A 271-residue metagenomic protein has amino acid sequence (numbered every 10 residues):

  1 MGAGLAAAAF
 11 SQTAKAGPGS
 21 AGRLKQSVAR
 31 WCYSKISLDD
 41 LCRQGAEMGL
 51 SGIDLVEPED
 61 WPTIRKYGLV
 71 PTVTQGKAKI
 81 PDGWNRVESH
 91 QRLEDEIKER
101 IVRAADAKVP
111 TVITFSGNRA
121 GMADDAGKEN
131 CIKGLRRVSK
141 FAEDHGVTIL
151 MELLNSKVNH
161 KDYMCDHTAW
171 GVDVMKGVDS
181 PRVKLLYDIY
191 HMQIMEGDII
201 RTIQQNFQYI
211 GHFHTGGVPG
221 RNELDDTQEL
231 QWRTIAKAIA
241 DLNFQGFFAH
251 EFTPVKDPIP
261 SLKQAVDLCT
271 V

Functional and structural regions predicted by a protein language model:
G2-E47, K108-P110, C165-Y187, H191-V271: Histidine-acidic metal/acid-base catalytic patches
G4-Q12, P18-S20, G83-K184, I194: Active-site acidic/histidine proton-transfer and metal-coordination neighborhood in alpha/beta enzyme cores
C32-S34, E57-E59, K77-I80, N118-A120 (+4 more regions): Active-site-proximal loop/turn and secondary-structure-junction residues that shape catalytic pockets, frequently
L41-W61: Catalytic domains of carbohydrate-active enzymes, especially glycoside hydrolases
L50, L69, V109, V147 (+1 more regions): Short glycine/serine/threonine/alanine-rich loop segments
G52-D54, V73, I113, L150 (+2 more regions): Conserved beta-strand positions in the central sheet of alpha/beta enzyme cores
P62-Q75, V147: Short acidic, glycine/proline-enriched helix-loop-strand junctions
